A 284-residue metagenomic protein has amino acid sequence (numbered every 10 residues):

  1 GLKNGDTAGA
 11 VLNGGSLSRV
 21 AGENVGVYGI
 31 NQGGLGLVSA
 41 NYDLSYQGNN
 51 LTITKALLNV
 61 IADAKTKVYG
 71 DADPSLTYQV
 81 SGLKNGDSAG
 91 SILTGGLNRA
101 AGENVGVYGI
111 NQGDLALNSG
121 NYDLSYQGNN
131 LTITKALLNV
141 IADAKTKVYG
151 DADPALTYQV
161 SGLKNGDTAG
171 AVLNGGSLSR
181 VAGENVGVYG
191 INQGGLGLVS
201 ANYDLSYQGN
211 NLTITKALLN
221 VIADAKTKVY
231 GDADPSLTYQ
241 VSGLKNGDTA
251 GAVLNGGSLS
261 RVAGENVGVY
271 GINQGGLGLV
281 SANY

Functional and structural regions predicted by a protein language model:
G1-Y284: Short loop/turn motifs that initiate or flank beta-strands
